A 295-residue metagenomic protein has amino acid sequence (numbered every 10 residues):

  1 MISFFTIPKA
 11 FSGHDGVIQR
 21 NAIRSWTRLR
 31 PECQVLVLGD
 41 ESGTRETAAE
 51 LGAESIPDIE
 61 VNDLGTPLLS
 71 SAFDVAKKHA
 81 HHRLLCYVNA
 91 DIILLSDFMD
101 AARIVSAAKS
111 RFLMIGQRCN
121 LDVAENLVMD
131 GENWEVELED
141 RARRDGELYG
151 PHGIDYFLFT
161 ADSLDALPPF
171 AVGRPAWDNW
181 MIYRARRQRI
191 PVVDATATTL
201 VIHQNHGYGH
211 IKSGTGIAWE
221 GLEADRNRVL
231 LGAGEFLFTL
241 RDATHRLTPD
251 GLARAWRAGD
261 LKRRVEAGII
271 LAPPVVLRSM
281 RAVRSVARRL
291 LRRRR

Functional and structural regions predicted by a protein language model:
M1-R24: N-proximal low-complexity "stem/linker" segments adjacent to membrane-targeting elements
I2, R24-L36, A53: Short loop->beta transition adjacent to catalytic acidic/histidine clusters or analogous donor-positioning motifs
S3-P8, F170-R295: C-terminal catalytic/acceptor-binding lobe
G13-D15, S42-T47, D122-E125: Short, charged/polar "capping" segments at the starts of alpha-helices and the immediately preceding loops
T27, A49, R186: Anion (oxyanion) recognition and catalysis
C33-D40, M114-I115: Short, hydrophobic beta-strand segments that form beta-sheet elements in well-ordered domains
V37-V88, L95-S96: Active-site-proximal specificity loops/subdomain of glycosyltransferases
K77, I93-Y183: Conserved catalytic core of nucleotide-sugar-dependent glycosyltransferases
